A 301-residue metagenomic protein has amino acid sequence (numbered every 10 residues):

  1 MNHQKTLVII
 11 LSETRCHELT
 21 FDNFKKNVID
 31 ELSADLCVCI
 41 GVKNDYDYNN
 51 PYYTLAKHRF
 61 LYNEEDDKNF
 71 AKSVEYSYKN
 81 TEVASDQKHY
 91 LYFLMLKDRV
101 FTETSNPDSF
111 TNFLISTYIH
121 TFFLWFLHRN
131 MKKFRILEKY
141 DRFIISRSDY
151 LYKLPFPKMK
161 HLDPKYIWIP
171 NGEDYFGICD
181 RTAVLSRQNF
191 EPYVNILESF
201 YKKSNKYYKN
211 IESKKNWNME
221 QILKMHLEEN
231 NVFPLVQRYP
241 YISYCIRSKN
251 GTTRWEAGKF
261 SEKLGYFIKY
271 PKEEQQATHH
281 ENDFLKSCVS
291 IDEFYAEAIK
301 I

Functional and structural regions predicted by a protein language model:
M1-I301: ER/Golgi luminal nucleotide-sugar-dependent glycosyltransferases, focusing on the catalytic module
